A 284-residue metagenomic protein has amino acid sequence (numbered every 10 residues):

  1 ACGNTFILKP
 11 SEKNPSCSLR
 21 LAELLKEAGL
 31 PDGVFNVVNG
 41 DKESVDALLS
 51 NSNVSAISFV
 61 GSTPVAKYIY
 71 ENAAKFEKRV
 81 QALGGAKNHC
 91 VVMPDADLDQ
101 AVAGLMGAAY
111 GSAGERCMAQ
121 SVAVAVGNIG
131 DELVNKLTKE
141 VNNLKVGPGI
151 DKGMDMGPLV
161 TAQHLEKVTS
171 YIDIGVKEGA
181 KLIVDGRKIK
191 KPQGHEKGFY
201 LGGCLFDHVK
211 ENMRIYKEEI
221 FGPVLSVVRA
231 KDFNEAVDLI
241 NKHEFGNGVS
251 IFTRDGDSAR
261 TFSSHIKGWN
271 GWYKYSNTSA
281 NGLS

Functional and structural regions predicted by a protein language model:
A1-Q100, A230: Rossmann-like NAD(P) dinucleotide-binding subdomain of oxidoreductase/dehydrogenase enzymes
C2, L8-K9, F59-V60, V92 (+4 more regions): Thr-Gly-centered strand-to-loop micro-motif
T5, R79, K181, G246-G248: Residue-level detector of anion-binding/catalytic polar loops
C17, A47, Y68, E132-L133 (+3 more regions): Phosphate- and divalent-cation-binding pockets in alpha/beta enzyme and binding domains that engage nucleotide-derived
L19, A47-L48, G104, L239 (+1 more regions): CheY-like receiver
G29, A56, P64-K210, D232 (+1 more regions): ALDH superfamily catalytic-core signature
D41, V60, A108, T253 (+1 more regions): Conserved residues at the C-terminal ends of beta-strands
V54, V91, K145, I172 (+3 more regions): Conserved C-terminal structural/oligomerization subdomain of aldehyde/semialdehyde dehydrogenase
